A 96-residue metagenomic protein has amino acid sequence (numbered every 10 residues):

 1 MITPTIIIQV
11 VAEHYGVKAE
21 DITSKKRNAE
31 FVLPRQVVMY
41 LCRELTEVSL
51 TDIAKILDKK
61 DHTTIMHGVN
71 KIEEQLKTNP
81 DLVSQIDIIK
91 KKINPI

Functional and structural regions predicted by a protein language model:
I2-K25: Basic, low-complexity segments
D21-I96: Terminal-proximal interaction/regulatory segments of ATP-powered molecular machines
